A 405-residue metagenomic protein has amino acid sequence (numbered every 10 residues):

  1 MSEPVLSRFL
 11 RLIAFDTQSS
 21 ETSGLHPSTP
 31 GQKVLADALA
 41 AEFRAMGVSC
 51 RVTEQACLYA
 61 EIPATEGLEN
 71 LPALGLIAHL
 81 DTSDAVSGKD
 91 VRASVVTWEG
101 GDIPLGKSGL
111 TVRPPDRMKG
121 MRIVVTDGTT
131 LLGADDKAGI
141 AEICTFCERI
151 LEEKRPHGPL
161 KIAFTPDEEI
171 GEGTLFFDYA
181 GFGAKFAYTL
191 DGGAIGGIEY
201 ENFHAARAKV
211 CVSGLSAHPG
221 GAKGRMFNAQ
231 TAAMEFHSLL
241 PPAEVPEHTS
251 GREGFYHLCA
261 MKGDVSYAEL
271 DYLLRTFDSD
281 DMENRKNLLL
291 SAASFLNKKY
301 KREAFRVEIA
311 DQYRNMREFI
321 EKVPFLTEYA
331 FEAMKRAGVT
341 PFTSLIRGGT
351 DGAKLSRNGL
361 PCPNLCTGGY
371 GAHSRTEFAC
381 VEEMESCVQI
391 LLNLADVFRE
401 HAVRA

Functional and structural regions predicted by a protein language model:
S2-P30, V125, Y313, H373-S374: N-terminal capping segment at the start of a domain
E21, T53, P156-P159, P242-H257 (+3 more regions): Flexible, glycine/charged-enriched surface loops at secondary-structure junctions
G24-I77, D81: A non-catalytic alpha/beta surface segment that caps or lines the substrate-entry region of metallo-dependent hydrolase
L68-P156, F164, S386: Active-site metal-coordination/substrate-binding segment of hydrolases, especially metallo-dependent peptidases
E99, S108, R113-P115, M121-A134 (+2 more regions): Midchain, well-structured core segments that form catalytic/ion-binding scaffolds
C144-L151, E235-P242, N393-D396: Short glycine/serine- and small hydrophobic-enriched flexible loop segments
T231-H248, F255-H257, A304, R314-P363: Active-site-adjacent substrate-binding region of metalloamidase/peptidase-like peptide-processing proteins
D264-S266, P341-I390, L394-F398: Zn-dependent metallopeptidase/amidohydrolase metal-coordination segment
